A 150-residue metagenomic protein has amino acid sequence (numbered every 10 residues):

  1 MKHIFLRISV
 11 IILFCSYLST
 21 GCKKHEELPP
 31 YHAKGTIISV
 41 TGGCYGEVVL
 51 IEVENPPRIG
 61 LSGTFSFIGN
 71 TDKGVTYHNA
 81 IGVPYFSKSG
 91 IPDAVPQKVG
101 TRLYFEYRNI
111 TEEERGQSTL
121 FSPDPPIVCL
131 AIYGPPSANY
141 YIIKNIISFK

Functional and structural regions predicted by a protein language model:
M1-C22: Sec-dependent bacterial lipoprotein signal peptides
S16-S39: Bacterial Sec-dependent N-terminal signal peptides
G42-N55: Short aromatic-glycine-enriched beta-strand elements
N55, Y107-T111: A mature extracytoplasmic/lumenal domain signature
R58-N70: A short macromolecule-binding patch
N79-E106: Short nucleic-acid-contacting surface segments enriched for D/E, G, S/T with interspersed K/R
T111-K150: OB-fold/S1-family single-stranded nucleic acid-binding modules
